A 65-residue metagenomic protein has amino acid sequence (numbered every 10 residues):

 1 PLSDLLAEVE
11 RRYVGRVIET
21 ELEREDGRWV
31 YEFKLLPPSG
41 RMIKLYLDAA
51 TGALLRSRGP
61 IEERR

Functional and structural regions predicted by a protein language model:
P1-R65: Long, terminal "pre-/pro-" and other extracytoplasmic accessory regions that lie outside the mature folded/catalytic
